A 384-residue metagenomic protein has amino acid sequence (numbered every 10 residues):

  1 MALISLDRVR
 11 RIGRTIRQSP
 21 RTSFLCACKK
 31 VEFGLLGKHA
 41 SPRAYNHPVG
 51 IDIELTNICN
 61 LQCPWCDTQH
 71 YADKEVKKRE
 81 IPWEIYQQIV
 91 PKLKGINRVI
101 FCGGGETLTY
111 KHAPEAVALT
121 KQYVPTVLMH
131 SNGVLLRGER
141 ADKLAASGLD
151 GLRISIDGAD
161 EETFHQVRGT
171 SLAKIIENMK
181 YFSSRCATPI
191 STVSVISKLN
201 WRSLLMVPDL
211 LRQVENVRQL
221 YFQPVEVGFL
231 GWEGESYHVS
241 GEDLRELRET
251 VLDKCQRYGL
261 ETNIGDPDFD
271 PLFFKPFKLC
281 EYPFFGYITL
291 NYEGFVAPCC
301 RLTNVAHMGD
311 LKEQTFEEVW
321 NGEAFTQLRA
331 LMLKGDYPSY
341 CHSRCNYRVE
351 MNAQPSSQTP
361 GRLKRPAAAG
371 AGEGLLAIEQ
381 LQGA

Functional and structural regions predicted by a protein language model:
M1-T15, E54, A72-V76, I81 (+6 more regions): Radical SAM enzyme [4Fe-4S]-AdoMet core and its adjacent flexible, acidic and glycine-rich loops/tails across
L3-G151, E162, E177, L220 (+3 more regions): Conserved alpha-helical substructure of the radical SAM core
K29-H47, P267-F269, D310-A330: Short, charged low-complexity linear segments at domain edges
Y45-G50, I58, Y282-P283, L311 (+1 more regions): A generic fold-level signal
I53, N57-N60, F274, G335 (+1 more regions): Processing junctions and N-termini across compartments
C59, C63-C66, C280, G294 (+2 more regions): Short cysteine clusters
K94-N97, C186, E215, E323: Structural motif
L302-M351: Membrane-interface junctions of multi-pass transporters
